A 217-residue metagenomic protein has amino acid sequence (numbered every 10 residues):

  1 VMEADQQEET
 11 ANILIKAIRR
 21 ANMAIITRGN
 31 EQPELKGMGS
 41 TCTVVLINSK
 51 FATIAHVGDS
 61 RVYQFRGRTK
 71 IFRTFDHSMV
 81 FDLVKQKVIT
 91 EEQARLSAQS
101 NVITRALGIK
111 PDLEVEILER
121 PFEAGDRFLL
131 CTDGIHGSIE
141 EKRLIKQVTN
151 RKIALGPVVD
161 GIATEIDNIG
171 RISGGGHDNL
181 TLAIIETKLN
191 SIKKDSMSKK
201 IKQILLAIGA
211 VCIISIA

Functional and structural regions predicted by a protein language model:
V1-A217: PP2C/PPM-type serine/threonine phosphatase catalytic domain
